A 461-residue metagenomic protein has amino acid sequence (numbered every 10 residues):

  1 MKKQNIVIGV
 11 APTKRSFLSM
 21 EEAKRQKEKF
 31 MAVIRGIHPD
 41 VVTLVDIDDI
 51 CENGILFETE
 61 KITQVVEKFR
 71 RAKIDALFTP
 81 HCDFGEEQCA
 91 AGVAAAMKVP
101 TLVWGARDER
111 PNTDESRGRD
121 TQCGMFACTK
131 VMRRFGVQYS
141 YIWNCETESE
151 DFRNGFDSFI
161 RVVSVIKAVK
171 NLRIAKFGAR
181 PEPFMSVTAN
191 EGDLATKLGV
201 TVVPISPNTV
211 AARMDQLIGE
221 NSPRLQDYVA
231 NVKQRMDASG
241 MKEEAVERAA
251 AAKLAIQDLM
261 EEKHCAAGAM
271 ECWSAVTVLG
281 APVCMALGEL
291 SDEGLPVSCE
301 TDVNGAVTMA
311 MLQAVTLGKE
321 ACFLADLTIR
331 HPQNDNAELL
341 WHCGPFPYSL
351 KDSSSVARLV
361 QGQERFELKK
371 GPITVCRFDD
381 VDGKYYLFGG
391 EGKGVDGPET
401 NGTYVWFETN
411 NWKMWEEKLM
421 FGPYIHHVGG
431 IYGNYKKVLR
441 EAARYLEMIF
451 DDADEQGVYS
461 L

Functional and structural regions predicted by a protein language model:
M1-G36: N-terminal basic/disordered segments at the start of proteins
K3-I8, V41-L44, G105, E109-M236: Cap/lid and interdomain-hinge subdomains that line or gate substrate/regulatory clefts in soluble alpha/beta enzymes
E28, E364-L461: Extended hydrophobic packing segments that form well-structured cores
V41-F69, A212-N221: N-terminal beta-loop-helix "entrance" segment that forms/cooperates in small-molecule cofactor or anionic ligand
T59-I74, V93, L254-E262: Short, well-structured alpha-helical segments in soluble
D83-K98, T277-G288: Short Gly/Thr/Asp-enriched flexible loops that form oxyanion-binding sites at enzyme active sites
Q226-Y228, Q234-M309, A314: Long, internal scaffold/assembly segments composed of regular secondary structure
S291-T403: C-terminal catalytic subdomain
